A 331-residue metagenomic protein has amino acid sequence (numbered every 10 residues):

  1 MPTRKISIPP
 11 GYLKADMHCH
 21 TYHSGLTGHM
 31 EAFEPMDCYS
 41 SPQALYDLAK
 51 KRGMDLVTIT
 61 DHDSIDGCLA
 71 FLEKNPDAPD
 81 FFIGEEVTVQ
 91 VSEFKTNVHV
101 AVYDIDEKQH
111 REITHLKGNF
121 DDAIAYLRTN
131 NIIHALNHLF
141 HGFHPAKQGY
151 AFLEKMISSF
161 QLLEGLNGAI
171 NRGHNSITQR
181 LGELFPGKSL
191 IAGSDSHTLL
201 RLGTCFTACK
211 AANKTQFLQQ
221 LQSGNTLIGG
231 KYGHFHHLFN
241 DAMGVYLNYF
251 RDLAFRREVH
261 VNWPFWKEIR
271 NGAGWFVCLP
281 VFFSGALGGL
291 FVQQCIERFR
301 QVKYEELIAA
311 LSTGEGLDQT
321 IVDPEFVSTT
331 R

Functional and structural regions predicted by a protein language model:
M1-K95, L200, G289-R331: An N-terminally biased module of ancient metal coordination in phosphate/nucleic-acid-related enzymes
H18, D61, F81, V102 (+4 more regions): Divalent metal-coordination and catalytic microenvironments
G25-H29, L69, K95-V100, H144-F152 (+2 more regions): Histidine/acidic-residue-rich catalytic or RNA/ligand-binding cores of hydrolases and nuclease-related proteins
T96-I133: Binuclear metal-dependent hydrolase catalytic cores centered on His/Asp/Glu-rich metal-binding motifs
K117-N130, K147-S158, G173-K188, A192: Histidine/acidic residue-rich metal-binding segments in metalloenzymes
Y150-R172, C209-Q219: Structural recognition of alpha->loop->beta junctions
G187-T204: Short acidic/histidine-rich active-site segments
K210-C278: A conserved mid-domain beta-alpha-beta active-site/ligand-binding segment of alpha/beta enzyme cores
